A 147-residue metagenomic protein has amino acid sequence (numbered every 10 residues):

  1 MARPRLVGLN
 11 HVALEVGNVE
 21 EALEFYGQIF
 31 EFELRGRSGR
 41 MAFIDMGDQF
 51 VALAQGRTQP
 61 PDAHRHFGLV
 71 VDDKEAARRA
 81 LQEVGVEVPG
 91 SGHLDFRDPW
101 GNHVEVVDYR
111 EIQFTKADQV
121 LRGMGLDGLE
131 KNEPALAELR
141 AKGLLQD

Functional and structural regions predicted by a protein language model:
A2-R3, Q82-D147: Vicinal oxygen chelate
P4-V7, A13-V51: Core segments of cupin and vicinal oxygen chelate
L9-V16, D45, T58-L81, V88-N102: Vicinal oxygen chelate
Y26, R57, L81, D118: Short, flexible helix/strand-to-coil boundary loops that buttress conserved ligand/catalytic motifs in alpha/beta
Q28-E31, R79, E83: Short, intrinsically disordered, mixed-charge
F32-R65, H103-E111: Conserved short beta-strand elements that form part of the metal-binding/catalytic scaffold of enzyme active sites
A52, E75-A77, F114: Residue-level signal for secondary-structure boundary sites
